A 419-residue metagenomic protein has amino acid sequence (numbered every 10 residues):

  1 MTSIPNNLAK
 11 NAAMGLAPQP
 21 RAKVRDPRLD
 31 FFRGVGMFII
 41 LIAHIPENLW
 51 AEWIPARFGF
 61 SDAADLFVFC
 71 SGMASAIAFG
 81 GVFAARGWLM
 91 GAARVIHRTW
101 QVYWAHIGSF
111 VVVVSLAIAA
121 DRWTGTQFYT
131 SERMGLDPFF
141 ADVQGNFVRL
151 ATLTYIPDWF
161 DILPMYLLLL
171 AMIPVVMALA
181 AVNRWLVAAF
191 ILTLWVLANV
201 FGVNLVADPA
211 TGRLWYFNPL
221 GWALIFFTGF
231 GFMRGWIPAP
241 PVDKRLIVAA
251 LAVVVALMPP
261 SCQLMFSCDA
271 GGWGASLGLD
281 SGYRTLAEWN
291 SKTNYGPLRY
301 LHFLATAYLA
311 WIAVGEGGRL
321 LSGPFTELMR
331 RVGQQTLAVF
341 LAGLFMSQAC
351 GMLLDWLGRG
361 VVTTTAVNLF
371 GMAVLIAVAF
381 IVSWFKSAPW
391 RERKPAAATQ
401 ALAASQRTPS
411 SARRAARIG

Functional and structural regions predicted by a protein language model:
T2-G419: Alpha-helical transmembrane segments and their immediate juxtamembrane cytosolic regions
